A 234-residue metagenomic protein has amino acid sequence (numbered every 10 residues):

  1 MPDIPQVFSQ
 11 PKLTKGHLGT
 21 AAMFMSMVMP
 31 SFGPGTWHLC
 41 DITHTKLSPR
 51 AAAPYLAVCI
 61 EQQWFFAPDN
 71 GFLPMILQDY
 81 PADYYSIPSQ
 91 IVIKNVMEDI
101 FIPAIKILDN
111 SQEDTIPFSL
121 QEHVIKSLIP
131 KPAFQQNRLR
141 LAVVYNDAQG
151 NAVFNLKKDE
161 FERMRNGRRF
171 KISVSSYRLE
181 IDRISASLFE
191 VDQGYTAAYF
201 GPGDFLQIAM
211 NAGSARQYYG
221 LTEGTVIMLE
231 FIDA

Functional and structural regions predicted by a protein language model:
M1-S9: N-terminal glycine-rich anion-binding loops that anchor highly charged ligand groups
D3, T14-M23, F32-G35, L39-I42 (+1 more regions): Active-site histidine-anchored catalytic micro-motif
Q10-P11, D41-H44, E61, P68-N70 (+7 more regions): Fold-independent oxyanion-binding glycine-rich loops and adjacent beta-strand/coil segments at enzyme active sites
V28-F32, D79, I107-T115: Change "in soluble alpha/beta enzymes" to "in soluble alpha/beta proteins
V92-R165: Anionic-ligand-binding alpha/beta catalytic cores of soluble enzymes and soluble regulatory domains that recognize
N155-G220: A conserved acidic, glycine/proline-rich C-terminal tail/linker
I172, Q217-Y218, E223-A234: Pepsin/retropepsin-fold aspartyl endopeptidases
